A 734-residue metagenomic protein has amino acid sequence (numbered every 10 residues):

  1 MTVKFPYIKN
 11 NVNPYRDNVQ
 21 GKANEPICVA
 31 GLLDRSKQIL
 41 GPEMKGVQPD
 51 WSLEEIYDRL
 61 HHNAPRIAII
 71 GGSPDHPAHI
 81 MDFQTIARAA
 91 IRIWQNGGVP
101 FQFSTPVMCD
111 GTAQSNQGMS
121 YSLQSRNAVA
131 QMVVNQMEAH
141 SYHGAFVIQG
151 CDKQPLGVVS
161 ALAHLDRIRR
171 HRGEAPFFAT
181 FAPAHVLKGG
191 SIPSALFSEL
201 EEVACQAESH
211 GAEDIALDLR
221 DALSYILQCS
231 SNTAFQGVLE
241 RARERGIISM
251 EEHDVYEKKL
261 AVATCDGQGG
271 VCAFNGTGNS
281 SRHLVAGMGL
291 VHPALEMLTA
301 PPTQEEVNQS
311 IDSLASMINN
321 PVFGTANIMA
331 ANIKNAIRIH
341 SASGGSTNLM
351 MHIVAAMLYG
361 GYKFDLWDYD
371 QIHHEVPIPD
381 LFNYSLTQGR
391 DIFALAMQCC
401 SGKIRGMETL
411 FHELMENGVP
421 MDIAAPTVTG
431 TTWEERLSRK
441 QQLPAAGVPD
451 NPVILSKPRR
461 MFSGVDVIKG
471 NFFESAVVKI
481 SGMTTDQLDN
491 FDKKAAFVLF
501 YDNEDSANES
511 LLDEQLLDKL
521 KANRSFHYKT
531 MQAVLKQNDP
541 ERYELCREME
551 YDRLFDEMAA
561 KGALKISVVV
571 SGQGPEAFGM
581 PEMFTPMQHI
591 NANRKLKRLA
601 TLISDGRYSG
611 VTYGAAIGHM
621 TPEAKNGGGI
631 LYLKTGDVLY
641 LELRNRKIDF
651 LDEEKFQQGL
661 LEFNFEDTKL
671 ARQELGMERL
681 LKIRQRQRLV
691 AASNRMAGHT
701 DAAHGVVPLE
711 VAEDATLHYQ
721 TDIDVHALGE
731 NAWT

Functional and structural regions predicted by a protein language model:
M1-D75, I93-G98, Q102-S104, G118 (+7 more regions): Catalytic or ion-coupling anion/metal-binding cores of large enzyme and transporter domains
I69-I70, H140-V158, F181: A short, small-residue-rich loop immediately preceding and capping a beta-strand
H76-I86, M580-P581: Glycine- and acidic-residue-enriched helix-capping/strand-helix junction motifs
P77-M81, Q117-S125, G150: Short coil/turn segments at secondary-structure boundaries
H79-D82, E138, G144: Internal mixed beta-strand/loop scaffold within catalytic domains of large alpha/beta enzymes
M81-A113: Small-residue-rich anion-binding loops in enzyme active sites
F103-H140: N-terminal small/polar loop signature for handling phosphorylated ligands or for N-terminal nucleophile
M108, A128-V133, K153-Q154, L187 (+1 more regions): Short acidic loop-to-helix transition motifs that present clustered carboxylates
